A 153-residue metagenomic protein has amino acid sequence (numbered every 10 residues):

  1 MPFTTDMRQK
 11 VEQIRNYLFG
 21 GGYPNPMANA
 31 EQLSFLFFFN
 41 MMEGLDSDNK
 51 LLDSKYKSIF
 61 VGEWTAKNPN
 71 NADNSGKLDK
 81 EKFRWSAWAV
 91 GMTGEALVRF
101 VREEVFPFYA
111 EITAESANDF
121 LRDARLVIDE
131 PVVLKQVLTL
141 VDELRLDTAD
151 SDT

Functional and structural regions predicted by a protein language model:
M1-T153: Non-catalytic, mostly N-terminal accessory regions of nucleic-acid modification and defense proteins
